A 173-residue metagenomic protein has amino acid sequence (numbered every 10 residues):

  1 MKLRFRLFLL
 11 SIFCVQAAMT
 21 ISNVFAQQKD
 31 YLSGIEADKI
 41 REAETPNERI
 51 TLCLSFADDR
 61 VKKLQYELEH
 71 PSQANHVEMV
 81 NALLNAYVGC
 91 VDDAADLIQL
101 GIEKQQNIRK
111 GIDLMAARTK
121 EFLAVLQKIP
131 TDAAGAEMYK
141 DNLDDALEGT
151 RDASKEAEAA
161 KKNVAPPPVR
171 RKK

Functional and structural regions predicted by a protein language model:
M1-F5: N-terminal secretory signal peptides that target proteins for export/translocation
F8-T20: Bacterial N-terminal signal peptides
F25-K173: Long, charged/polar, soluble alpha-helical segments
